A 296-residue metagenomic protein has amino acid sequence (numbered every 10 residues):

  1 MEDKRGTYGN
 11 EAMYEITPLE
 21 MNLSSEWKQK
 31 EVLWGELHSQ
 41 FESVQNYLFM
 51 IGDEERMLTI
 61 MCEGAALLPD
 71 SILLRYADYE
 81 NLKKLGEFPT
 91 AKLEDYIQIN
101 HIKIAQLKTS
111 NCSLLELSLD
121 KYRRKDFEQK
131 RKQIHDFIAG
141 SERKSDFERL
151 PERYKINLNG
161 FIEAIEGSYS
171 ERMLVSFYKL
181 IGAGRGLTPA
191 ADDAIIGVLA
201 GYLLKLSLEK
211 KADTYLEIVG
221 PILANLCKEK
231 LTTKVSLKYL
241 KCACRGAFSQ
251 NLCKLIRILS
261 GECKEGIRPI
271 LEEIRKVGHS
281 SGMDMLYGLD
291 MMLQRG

Functional and structural regions predicted by a protein language model:
E2-A164, S170, L180, A191 (+6 more regions): Phosphate/adenylate-binding glycine loop and adjacent helical scaffold
L158-E166, C253-S260: Regular secondary-structure segments
E163, G182, A194-L204, R257 (+1 more regions): Short, hydrophobic/amphipathic alpha-helical patches that form generic packing surfaces within helical domains
I165-V175, L259-I267: Acidic-glycine-rich active-site phosphate/pyrophosphate-binding loop
Y169-A243: A contiguous, surface-oriented mixed alpha/beta subdomain in the mid-to-C-terminal portion of proteins that forms
E229-E262, I270: Glycine/small-residue-rich hydrophobic helix-like segments
N251-G296: Acidic, carboxylate-rich catalytic segments that either coordinate divalent cations
